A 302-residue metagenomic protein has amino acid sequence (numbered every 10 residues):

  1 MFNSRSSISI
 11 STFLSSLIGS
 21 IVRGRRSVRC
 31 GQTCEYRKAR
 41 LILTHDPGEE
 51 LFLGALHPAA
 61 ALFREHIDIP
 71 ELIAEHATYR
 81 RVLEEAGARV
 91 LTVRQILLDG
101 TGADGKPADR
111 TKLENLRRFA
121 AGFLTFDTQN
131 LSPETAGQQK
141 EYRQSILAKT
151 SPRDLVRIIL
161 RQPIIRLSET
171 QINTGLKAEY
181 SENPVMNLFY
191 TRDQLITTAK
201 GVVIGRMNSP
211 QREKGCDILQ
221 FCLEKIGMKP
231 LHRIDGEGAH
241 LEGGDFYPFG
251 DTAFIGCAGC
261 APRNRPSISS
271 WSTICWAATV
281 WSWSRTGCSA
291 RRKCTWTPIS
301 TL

Functional and structural regions predicted by a protein language model:
S6-I8: Intrinsic low-complexity, disordered N-terminal segments enriched in polar/charged/small residues
L17-L302: The feature marks the mature, well-folded catalytic cores of soluble enzymes
